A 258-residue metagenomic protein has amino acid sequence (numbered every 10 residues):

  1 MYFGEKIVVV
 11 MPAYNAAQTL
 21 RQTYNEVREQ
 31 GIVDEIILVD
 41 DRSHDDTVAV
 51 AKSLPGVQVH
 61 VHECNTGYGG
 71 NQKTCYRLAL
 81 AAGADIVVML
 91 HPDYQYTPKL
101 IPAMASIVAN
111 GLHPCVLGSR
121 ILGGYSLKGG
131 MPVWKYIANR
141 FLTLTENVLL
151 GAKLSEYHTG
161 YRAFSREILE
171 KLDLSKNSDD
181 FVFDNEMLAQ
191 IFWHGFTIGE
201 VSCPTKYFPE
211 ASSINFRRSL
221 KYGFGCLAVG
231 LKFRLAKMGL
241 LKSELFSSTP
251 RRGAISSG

Functional and structural regions predicted by a protein language model:
M1-G4, G151, S175-G258: Hydrophobic helical membrane-anchoring modules
V8-P12, I37, V61: Short hydrophobic beta-strand elements that form part of the catalytic alpha/beta core underpinning NDP-sugar/donor
N15-E29: Short, well-formed alpha-helical segments that are part of the catalytic scaffolds of diverse glycosyltransferases
A16-T19, S43, T97: Donor nucleotide-sugar binding loop of glycosyltransferases
V27, D41-R42, T66, C75: Conserved short acidic donor-positioning loop in nucleotide-sugar-dependent glycosyltransferases
D40-V48: A conserved acidic beta->alpha catalytic loop
H62-A81, P98-F181, F208-R217, F224-L227: Acceptor/aglycone-binding surface of glycosyltransferases and processive sugar-polymer synthases
A84-Q95: Short beta-strand-to-loop acidic/aromatic patch adjacent to the donor-nucleotide binding site
